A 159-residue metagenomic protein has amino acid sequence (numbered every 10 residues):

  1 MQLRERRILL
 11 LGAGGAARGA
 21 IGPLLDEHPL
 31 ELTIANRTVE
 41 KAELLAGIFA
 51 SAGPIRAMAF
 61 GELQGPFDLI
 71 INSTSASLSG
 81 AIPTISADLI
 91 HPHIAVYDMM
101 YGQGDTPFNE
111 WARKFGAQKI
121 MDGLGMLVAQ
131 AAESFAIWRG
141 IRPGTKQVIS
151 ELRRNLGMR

Functional and structural regions predicted by a protein language model:
M1-R7, H91-P92: Short helix-loop-beta connector
E5-L25: Glycine-rich adenosine-cofactor-binding loop
L10-L11, I34, D98: Hydrophobic Val/Ile/Leu positions in short beta-strands of Rossmann-like dinucleotide-binding domains
E27-F49: NAD(P)-binding Rossmann-fold cofactor-contacting core
A52-F67: Short acidic low-complexity segments
P66, S77-V96: Rossmann-fold NAD(P) dinucleotide-binding segment
N72-A76, M100-Y101: Short glycine-/small-residue-rich Rossmann-like dinucleotide-binding loops
S86, I94-K146, E151: Rossmann-fold NAD(P)-binding glycine/threonine-rich loop
